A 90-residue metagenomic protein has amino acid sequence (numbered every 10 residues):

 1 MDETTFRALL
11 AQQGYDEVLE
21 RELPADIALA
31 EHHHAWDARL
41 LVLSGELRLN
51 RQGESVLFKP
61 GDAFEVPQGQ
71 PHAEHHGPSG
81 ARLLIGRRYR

Functional and structural regions predicted by a protein language model:
M1-D16, A28-E31: Active-site region of the double-stranded beta-helix
R7, A28-H34, R51, H75-H76: Short histidine-centered beta-strand/loop micro-motifs that create catalytic or ligand/metal-coordination sites
E17-H34, Q68-G69: Conserved short histidine dyad/triad with adjacent acidic residue
A25, A35, E54, Q70-P71 (+1 more regions): A generic "binding-loop/recognition-motif" signal
H33-L49: Short, conserved beta-strand element in jelly-roll/cupin
Q52-G69: Short acidic-glycine-tyrosine-enriched beta hairpin
Q68-R90: Ligand-binding loop in jelly-roll beta-barrel domains
